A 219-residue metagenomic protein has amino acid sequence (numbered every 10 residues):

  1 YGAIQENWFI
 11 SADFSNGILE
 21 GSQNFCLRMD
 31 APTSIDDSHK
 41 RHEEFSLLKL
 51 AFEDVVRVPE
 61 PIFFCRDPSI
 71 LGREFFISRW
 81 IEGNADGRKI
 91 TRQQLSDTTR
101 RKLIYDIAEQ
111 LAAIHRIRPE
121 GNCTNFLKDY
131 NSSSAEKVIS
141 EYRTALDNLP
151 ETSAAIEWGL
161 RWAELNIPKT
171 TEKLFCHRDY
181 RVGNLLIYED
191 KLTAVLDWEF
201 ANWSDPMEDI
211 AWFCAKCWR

Functional and structural regions predicted by a protein language model:
Y1-G159, N166-F175: ATP-binding pocket architecture of kinase catalytic cores
F175-H177, V182: Catalytic-loop of the protein kinase fold
L192: Glycine-rich, Arg-bearing micro-motifs that act as flexible, cationic patches
L196-A201: Activation of the activation-loop gatekeeper triad in protein kinase-fold domains
E208-R219: Active-site activation/catalytic loop segments of kinase-like enzymes and analogous catalytic loops in related
